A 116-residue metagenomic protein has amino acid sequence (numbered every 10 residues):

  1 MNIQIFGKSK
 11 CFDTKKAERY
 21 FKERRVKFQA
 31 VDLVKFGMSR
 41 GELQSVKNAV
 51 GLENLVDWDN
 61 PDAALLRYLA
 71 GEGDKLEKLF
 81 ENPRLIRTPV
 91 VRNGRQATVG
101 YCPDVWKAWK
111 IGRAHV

Functional and structural regions predicted by a protein language model:
M1-K35: Local sequence-structure signature of Cys/Sec-based thiol-disulfide redox active-site neighborhoods
L33-R113: Thiol/selenol-based redox catalytic cores and closely related redox-interacting motifs
